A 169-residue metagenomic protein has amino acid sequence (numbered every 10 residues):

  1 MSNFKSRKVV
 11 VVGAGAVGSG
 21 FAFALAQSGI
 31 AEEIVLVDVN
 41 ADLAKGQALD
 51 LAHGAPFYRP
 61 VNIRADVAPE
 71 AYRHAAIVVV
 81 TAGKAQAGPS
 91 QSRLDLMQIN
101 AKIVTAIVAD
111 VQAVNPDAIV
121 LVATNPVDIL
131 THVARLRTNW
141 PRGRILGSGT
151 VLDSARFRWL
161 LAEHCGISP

Functional and structural regions predicted by a protein language model:
A14-G15: Glycine-rich Rossmann-fold phosphate-binding loop(s) that bind the pyrophosphate of adenine dinucleotide cofactors
G18-S19: N-terminal Rossmann-fold NAD(P) dinucleotide-binding loop
A22, A26-Q27, R135: Gly/Ala-rich phosphate-binding loop of Rossmann-like dinucleotide-binding domains, activating on the conserved
Q27-E33, N139-P141: Conserved S-adenosyl-L-methionine
E33, V37-A75, S90: Conserved N-terminal Rossmann-fold NAD(P) cofactor-binding segment
A82-K84: Conserved NAD(P)H cofactor-binding loop of Rossmann-fold oxidoreductase domains
P89, R93-P141: Rossmann-fold NAD(P)-binding glycine/threonine-rich loop
I119-P169: Rossmann-fold dinucleotide-binding core
